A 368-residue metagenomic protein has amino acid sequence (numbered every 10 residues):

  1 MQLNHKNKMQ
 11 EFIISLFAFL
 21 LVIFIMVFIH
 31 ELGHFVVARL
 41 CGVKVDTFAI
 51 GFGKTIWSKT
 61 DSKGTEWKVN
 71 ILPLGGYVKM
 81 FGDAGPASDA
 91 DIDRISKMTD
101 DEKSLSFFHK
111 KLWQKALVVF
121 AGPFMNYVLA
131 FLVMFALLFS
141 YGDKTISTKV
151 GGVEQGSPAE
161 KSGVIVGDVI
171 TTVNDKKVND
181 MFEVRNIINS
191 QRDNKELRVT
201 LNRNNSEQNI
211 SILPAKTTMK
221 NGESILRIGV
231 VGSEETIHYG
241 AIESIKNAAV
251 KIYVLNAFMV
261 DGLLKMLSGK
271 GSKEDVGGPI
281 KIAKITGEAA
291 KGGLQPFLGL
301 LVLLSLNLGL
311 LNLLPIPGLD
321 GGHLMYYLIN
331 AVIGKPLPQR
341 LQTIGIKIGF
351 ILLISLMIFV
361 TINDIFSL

Functional and structural regions predicted by a protein language model:
H5-K8, R39-L129, G232, T236-Y239 (+3 more regions): Membrane-embedded helix-turn/re-entrant segments that form the catalytic/gating core of multi-pass membrane enzymes
M9-F19: Feature marks short, highly hydrophobic, charge-poor N-terminal signal-anchor/signal peptide-like helices that anchor
Q10, M98-W113, E154, L213-L310 (+2 more regions): Functional transmembrane alpha-helices
F28, L32-V37, F124, V128 (+2 more regions): Active-site His/Glu-centered metal-binding helix of metallohydrolases
H30, V69, G122, N312 (+2 more regions): Divalent metal-coordination and catalytic microenvironments
L132-G156: Transmembrane helices with small-residue packing motifs
A159-M181, I252, G345: Conserved PDZ fold ligand-binding element
I165, T171-T172, N186-V231: PDZ-domain C-terminal substructure recognizer with occasional recognition of PDZ-binding tails
